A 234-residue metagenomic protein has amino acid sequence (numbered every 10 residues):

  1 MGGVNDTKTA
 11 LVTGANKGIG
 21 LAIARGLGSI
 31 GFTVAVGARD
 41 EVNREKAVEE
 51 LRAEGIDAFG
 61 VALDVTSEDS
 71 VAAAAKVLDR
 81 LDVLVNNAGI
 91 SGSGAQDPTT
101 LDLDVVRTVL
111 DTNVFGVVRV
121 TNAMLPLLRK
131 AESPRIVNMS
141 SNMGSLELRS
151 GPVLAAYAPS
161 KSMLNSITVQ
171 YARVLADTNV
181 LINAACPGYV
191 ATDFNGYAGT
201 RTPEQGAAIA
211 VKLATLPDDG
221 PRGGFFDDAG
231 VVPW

Functional and structural regions predicted by a protein language model:
G2-A35: Canonical Rossmann dinucleotide-binding motif of NAD(H)/NADP(H)-dependent dehydrogenases/reductases, specifically
N5-D6, I56, K76-N86, G92-G94 (+1 more regions): A glycine-rich helix->loop->beta "capping" turn within Rossmann-like NAD(P)(H)-dependent oxidoreductase domains
V12-T13, N86-N87, R135-S141, L181-C186: Structural signature of the Rossmann-like NAD(P)-dependent dehydrogenase/reductase core
I30-K46: Conserved glycine-rich Rossmann-like NAD(P)H-binding loop of the short-chain dehydrogenase/reductase
E41-V42, V61-A73: The beta1-alpha1 cofactor-binding region of Rossmann-like NAD(H)/NADP(H)-dependent oxidoreductases
I90, G94-L110, V118, R129-T178: Catalytic loop of short-chain dehydrogenase/reductase
D177, A184-P187, T192, G196-W234: C-terminal helical subdomain
